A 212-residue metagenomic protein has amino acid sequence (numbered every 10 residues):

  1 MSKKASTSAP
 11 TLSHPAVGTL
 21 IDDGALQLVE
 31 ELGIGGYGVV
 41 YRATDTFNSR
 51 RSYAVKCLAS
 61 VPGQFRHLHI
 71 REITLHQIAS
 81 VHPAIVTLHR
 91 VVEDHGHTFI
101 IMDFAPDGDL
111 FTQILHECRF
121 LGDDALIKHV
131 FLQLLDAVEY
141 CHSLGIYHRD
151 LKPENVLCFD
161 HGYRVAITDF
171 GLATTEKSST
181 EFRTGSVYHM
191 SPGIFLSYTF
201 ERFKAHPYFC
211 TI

Functional and structural regions predicted by a protein language model:
V29-G36, V40: Protein kinase glycine-rich loop
V39-S60: Glycine-rich ATP phosphate-binding loop
C57-S80: Conserved N-lobe beta3->alphaC-helix segment of eukaryotic protein kinase catalytic domains
R90-V91: A short, aromatic-enriched beta-strand patch in the conserved N-lobe beta-sheet of the protein kinase catalytic domain
H95-D109, Q113: Conserved short submotifs of the Hanks-type protein kinase catalytic core that shape the nucleotide-binding pocket
V130-F131: Activation segment signature within eukaryotic-like protein kinase domains
H142-F159: Catalytic-loop of the protein kinase fold
